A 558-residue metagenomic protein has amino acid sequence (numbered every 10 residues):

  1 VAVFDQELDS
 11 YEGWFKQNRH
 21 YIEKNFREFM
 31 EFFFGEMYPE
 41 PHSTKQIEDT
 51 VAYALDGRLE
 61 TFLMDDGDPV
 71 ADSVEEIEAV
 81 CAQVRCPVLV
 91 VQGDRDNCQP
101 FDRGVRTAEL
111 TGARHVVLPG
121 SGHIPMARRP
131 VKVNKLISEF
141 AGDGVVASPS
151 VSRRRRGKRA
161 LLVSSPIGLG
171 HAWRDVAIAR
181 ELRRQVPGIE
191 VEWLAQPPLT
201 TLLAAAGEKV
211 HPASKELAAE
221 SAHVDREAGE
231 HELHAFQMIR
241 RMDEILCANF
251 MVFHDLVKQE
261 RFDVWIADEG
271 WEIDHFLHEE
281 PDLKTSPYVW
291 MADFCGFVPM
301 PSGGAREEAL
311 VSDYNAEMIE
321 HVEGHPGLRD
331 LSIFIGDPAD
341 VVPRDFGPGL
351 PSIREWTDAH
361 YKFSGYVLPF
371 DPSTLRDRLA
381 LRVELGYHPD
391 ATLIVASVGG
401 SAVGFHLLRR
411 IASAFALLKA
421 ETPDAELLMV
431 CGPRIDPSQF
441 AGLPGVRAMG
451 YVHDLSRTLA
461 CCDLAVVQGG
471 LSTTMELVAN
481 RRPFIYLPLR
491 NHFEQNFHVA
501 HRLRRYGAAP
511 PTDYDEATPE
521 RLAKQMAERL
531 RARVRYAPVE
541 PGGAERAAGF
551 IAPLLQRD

Functional and structural regions predicted by a protein language model:
A2-A52: Helix-rich cap/lid subdomain of alpha/beta-hydrolase
I47-I77, A460: Hydrophobic, aromatic-rich cap/lid helix
Q83-V84, V90-Q92: Short beta-strand/loop motif that positions the catalytic acidic residue of the alpha/beta-hydrolase fold
T111-R154: Catalytic active-site module of serine/aspartate enzymes centered on a nucleophile-bearing elbow/loop
Q185, I189-R240: Conserved nucleotide-sugar phosphate-binding/catalytic loop shared by glycosyltransferases and other
E227-D274, A309-D313: Conserved nucleotide-sugar donor-binding subdomain of glycosyltransferases
P299-S302, R306-A402, C431-R434: A nucleotide-sugar donor-handling region in carbohydrate enzymes
G347, G365-L464, D515-E516: Donor-nucleotide binding loops and adjacent catalytic segments primarily of GT-B fold Leloir glycosyltransferases
